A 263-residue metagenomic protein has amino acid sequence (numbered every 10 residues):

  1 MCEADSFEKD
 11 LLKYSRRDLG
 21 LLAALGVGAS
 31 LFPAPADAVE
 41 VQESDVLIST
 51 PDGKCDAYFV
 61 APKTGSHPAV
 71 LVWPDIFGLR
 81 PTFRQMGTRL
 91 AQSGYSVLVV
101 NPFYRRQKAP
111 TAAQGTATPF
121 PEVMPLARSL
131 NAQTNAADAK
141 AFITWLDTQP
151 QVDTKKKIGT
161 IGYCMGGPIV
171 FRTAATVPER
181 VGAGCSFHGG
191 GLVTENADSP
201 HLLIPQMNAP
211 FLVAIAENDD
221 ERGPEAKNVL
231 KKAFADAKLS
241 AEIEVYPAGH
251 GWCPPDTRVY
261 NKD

Functional and structural regions predicted by a protein language model:
M1-Y14: N-terminal secretory signal peptides
Y14-G28: N-terminal export leaders
A34-P62: N-terminal cap/lid segment of alpha/beta-hydrolase-fold proteins
H67-D75: Short beta-strand element of the alpha/beta-hydrolase
Q114-G159: Gly/Ser-rich "nucleophile elbow"/oxyanion-hole loop immediately N-terminal to the catalytic nucleophile in hydrolases
K140-Q206: Primarily recognizes the serine-hydrolase "nucleophile elbow" in alpha/beta-hydrolase and SGNH/GDSL folds
M207, V213-I215: Short beta-strand/loop motif that positions the catalytic acidic residue of the alpha/beta-hydrolase fold
S240-D263: C-terminal catalytic histidine-bearing segment of alpha/beta-hydrolase fold enzymes
